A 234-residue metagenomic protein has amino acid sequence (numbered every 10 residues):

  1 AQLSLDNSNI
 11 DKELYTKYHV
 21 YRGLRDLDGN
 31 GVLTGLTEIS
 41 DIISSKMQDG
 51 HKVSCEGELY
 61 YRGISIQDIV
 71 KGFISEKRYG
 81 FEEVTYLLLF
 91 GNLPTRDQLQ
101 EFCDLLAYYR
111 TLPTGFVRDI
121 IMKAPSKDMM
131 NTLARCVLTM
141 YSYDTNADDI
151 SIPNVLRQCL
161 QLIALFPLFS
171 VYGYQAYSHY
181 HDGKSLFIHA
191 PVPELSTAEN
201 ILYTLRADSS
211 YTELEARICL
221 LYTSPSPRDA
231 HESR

Functional and structural regions predicted by a protein language model:
Q2-N7, D11-K12: Acidic, carboxylate-rich catalytic segments that either coordinate divalent cations
I10-F116: An N-terminal structural lobe/cap that precedes and organizes the functional/catalytic core across diverse proteins
E58-I66, E199-S209, L220-L221: Active-site flanking loop/helix segments enriched in acidic
P113-H181: Active-site cavity-forming subdomains of large catalytic enzyme subunits
L168-S210: Long amphipathic alpha-helical segments that form oligomerization/scaffold cores
L214: Active-site substrate-binding loop specific to GH73 endo-beta-N-acetylglucosaminidase modules in bacterial autolysins
Y222-D229: Conserved small/polar residues in nucleotide/adenosyl-binding loops
R234: Acidic, glycine-rich loop-and-beta core segments that form the ion-binding/anion-interacting portion of active sites
